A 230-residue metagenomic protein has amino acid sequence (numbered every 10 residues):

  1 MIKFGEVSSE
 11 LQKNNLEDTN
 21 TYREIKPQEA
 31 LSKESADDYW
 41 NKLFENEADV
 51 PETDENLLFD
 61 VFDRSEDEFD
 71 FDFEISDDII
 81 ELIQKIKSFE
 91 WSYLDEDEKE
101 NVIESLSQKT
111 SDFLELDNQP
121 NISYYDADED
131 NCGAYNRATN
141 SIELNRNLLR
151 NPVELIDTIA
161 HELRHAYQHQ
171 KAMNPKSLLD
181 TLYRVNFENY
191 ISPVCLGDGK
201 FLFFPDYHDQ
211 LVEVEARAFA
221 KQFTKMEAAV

Functional and structural regions predicted by a protein language model:
M1-T19, R23: Non-Sec secretion/translocation targeting segments of pathogen effectors
V7-E10, T21, Y39-L43, L57-V61 (+5 more regions): Charge-rich, solvent-exposed alpha-helical interaction surfaces
D70-D97, G199-K200: A short, surface-exposed helix-loop junction/capping segment
E96-N118: Zn2+-dependent metallopeptidase catalytic core
E115, N121-E143, R150-V153: Catalytic zinc-binding patch centered on the HExxH motif and its immediate surroundings that defines zinc-dependent
N151-R164: Short alpha-helix carrying the canonical HExxH Zn2+-binding catalytic motif
L163-L179: Catalytic Zn2+-binding segment of zinc metalloproteases
L178-V230: Metalloprotease/metallohydrolase-associated module, dominated by Zn2+-dependent proteases
